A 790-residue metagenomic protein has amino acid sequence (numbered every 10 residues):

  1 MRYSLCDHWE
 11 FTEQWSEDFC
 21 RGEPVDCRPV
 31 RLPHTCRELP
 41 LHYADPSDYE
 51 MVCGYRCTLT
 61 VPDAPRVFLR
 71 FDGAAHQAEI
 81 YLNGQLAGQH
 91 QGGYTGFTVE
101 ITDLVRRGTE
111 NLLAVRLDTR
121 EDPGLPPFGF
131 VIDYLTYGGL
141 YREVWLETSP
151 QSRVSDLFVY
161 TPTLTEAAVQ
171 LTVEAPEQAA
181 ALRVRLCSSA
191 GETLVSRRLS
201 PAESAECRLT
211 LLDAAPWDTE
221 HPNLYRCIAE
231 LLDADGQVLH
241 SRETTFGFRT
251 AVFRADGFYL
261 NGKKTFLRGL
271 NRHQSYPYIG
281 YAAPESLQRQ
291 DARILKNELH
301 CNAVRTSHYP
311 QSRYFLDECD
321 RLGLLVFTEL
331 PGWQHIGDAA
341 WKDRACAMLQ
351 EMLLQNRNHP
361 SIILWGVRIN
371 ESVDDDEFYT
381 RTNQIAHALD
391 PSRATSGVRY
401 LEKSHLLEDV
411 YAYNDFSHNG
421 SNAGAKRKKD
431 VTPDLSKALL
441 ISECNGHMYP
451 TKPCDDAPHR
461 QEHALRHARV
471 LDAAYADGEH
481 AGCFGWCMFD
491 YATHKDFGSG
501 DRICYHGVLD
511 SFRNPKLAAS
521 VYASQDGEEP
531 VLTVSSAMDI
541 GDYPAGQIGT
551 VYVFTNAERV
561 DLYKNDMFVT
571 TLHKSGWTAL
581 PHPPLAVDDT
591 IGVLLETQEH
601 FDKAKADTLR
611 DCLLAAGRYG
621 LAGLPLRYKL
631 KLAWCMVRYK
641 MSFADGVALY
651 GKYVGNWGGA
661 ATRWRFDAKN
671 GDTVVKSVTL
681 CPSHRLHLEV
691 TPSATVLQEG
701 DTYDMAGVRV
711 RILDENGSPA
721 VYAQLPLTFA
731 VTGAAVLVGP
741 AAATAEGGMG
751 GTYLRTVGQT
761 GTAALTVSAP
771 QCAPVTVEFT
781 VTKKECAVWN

Functional and structural regions predicted by a protein language model:
M1-L39, R116, A464-L471, R513 (+2 more regions): Accessory carbohydrate-binding/adhesion or oligomerization-edge regions at the termini of glycan-active proteins
Y3, D7-S16, P46, E50-V154 (+6 more regions): Accessory beta-strand-rich segments of carbohydrate-active enzymes
C36-T58, P65-F71, A75-L82, G88 (+8 more regions): Active-site-adjacent substrate/metal-binding segments within catalytic domains of carbohydrate-active enzymes
L82, E166-L199, C207, G549-T571 (+3 more regions): Beta-strand-rich binding/interaction modules
R106-E110, E174-V252: Extended acidic/polar, glycine-enriched regions that form or flank non-catalytic beta-rich accessory modules
L171-V173, A229-E230, V551-T555, D704-V721 (+2 more regions): Beta-strand-rich structural segments
A180-R183, E220-Y225, I548, N556 (+7 more regions): Short flexible loop/turn segments that cap and initiate beta-strands
R293-L295, A303-G549, T571, S575-G576: Substrate-binding/catalytic cleft of secreted carbohydrate-active enzymes, primarily glycoside hydrolases
